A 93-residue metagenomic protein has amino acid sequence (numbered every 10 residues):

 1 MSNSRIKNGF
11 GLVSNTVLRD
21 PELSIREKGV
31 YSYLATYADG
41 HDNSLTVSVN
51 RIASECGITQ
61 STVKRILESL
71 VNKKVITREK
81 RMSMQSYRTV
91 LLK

Functional and structural regions predicted by a protein language model:
M1-N8: N-terminal leader segment of winged-helix/HTH proteins
N8-E22: Short, Lys/Arg-enriched N-terminal segment that forms or immediately precedes the first helix of a structured domain
R19-P21, I25-R26, T36-K93: Winged helix-turn-helix DNA-binding recognition segment
G29-Y33: Pre-recognition alpha-helix immediately N-terminal to the DNA-recognition helix within helix-turn-helix or winged-helix
